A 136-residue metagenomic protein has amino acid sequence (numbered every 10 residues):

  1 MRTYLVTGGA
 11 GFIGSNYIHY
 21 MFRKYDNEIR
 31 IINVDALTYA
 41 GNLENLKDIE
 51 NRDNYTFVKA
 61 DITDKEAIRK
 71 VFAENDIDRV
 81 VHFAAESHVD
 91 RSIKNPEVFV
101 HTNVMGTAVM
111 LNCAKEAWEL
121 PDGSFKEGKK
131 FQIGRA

Functional and structural regions predicted by a protein language model:
M1-R135: N-terminal Rossmann-like NAD(P)+-binding domain of SDR-like oxidoreductases, especially those catalyzing
